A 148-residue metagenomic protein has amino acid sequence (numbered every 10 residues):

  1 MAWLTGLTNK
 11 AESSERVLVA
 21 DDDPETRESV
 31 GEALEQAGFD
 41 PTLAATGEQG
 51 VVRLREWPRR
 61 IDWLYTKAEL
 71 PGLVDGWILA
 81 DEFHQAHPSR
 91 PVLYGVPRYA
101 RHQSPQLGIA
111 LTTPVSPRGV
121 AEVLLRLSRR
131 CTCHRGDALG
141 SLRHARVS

Functional and structural regions predicted by a protein language model:
M1-L18, P24, G31, R60 (+4 more regions): Non-catalytic signal-transmission and effector/linker regions of two-component phosphorelay proteins
D21-D22, A68: Acidic di-acidic motifs
E28-Q36: Charged docking surfaces used in two-component/phosphorelay signaling
Q36-A37, A86: Conserved dinucleotide-binding and phosphotransfer motif residues
L43-W63: Acidic, metal-coordinating helix/loop segments flanking the phosphotransfer/catalytic sites of two-component signaling
I61, Y65-H84: Conserved phosphotransfer microenvironments
G95: An anion/phosphate-binding loop that grips the pyrophosphate of nucleotide cofactors and donors
